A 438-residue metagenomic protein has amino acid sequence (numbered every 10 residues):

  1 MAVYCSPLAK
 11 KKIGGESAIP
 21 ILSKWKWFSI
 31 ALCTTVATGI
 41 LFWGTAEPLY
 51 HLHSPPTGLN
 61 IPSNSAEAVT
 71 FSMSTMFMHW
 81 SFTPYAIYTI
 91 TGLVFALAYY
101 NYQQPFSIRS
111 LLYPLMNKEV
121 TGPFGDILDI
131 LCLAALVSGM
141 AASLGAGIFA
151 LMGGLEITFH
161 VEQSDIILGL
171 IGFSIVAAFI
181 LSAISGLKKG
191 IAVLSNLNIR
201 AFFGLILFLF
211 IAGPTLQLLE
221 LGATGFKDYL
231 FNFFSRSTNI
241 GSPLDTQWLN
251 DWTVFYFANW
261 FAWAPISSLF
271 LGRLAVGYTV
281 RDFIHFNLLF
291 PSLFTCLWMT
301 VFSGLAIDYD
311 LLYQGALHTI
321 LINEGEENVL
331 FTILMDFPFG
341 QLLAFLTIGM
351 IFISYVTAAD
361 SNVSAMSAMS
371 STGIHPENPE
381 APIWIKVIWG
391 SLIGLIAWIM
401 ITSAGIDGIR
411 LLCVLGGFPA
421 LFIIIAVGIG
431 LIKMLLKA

Functional and structural regions predicted by a protein language model:
M1-A2, V36-I40, T75-G147, I157-A183 (+8 more regions): Helix-loop-helix module between adjacent transmembrane segments
M1-A68, I184, L207, I211 (+1 more regions): N-terminal alpha-helical transmembrane segments of multi-pass membrane transport and channel/translocase proteins
M1-I19, F71-H79, V94-Q104, G153-T158 (+5 more regions): Membrane-water interface regions at transmembrane-helix termini and the short interhelical loops of multi-pass membrane
M1-V3, F202-G213, F294-G304, L346-A368 (+2 more regions): Hydrophobic alpha-helical segments of multi-pass membrane transport proteins
A9-S29, L216, E220, Q247-L249 (+4 more regions): C-terminal membrane-solvent junction of multi-pass transporters and transport-like membrane proteins
I30, T35, L41-I87, I211 (+2 more regions): Long, glycine/tryptophan/cysteine-rich extracytoplasmic
A37, A258-F261, M335-A344, A397-D407 (+2 more regions): Membrane-embedded helix-loop-helix hairpins and adjacent transmembrane boundary segments in multi-pass transporters
V120, F124-Y278, D282-H285, F290-A344: Membrane-embedded translocation segments of transport machinery
